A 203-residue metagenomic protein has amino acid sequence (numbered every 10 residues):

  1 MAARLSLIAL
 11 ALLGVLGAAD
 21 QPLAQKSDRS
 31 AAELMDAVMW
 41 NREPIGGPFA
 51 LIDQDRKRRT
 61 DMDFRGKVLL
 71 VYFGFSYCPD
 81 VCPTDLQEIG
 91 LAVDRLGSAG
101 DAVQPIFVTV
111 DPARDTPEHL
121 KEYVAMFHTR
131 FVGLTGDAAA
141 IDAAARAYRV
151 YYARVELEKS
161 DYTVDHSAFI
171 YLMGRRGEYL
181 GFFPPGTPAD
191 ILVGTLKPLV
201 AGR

Functional and structural regions predicted by a protein language model:
M1-P48, I52, G202-R203: N-terminal targeting signals for export/organelle localization
G46-G47, L69, S167-F169: Short loop/turn microsegments at loop-to-beta-strand junctions
F49-L69: A short beta-strand-turn-helix
R56, F75-C78, I89, L120 (+2 more regions): Buried hydrophobic packing residues in well-ordered domains
M62-D85, I89: Short active-site neighborhood of thiol/selenol oxidoreductases, capturing the structured segment around
V68, G74-F75, V93-G100, V124-F127 (+5 more regions): Sec/Tat-exported extracytoplasmic proteins
T84-A144: Structural microenvironment flanking redox-active thiols in thiol-disulfide oxidoreductases
A140-T195: Thiol/disulfide oxidoreductase modules built on the thioredoxin-like
